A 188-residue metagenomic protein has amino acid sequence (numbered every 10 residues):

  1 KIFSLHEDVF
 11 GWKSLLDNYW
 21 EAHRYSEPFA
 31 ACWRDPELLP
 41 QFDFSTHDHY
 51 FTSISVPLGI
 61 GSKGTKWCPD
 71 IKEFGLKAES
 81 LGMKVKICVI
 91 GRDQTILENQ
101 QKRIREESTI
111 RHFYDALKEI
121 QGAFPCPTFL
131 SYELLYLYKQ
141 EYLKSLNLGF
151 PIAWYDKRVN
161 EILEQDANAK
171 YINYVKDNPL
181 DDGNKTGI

Functional and structural regions predicted by a protein language model:
K1-V56, Y155-L180: PAPS-dependent sulfotransferase catalytic core
I54-W154: PAPS-dependent sulfotransferase catalytic domain
T128-I188: NTP-dependent small-molecule kinase module
